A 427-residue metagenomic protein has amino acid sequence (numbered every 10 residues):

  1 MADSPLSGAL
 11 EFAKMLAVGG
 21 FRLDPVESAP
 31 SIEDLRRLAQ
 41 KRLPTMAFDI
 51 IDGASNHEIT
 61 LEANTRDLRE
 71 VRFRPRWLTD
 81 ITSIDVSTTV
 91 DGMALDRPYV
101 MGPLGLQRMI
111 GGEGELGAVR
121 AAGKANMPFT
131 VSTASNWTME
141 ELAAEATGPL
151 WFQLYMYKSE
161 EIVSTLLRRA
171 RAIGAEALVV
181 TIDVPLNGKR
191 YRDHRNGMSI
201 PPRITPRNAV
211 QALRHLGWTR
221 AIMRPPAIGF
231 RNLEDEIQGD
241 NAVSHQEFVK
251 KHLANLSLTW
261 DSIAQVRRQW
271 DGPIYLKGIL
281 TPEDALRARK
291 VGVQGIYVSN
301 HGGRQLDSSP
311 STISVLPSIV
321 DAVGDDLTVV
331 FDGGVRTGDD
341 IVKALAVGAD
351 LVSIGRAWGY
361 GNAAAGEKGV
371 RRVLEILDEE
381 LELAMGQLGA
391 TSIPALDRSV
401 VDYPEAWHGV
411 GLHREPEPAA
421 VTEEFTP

Functional and structural regions predicted by a protein language model:
A2-G92, P201-L258, P394-P427: An N-cap/entry alpha-helix motif that binds or orients negatively charged groups
P44, G324, A365-G366: Glycine-centered helix-coil hinge/cap
N64, S308-I319, N362-E382: C-terminal helical cap(s) of enzyme catalytic domains, especially alpha/beta-barrels
L95-A134, M139: Glycine-rich active-site/cofactor-binding loop and its immediate structural neighborhood
L106, R120, E141, E145 (+2 more regions): Alpha/beta enzyme core
K124-E145, P149-V163: A gly/proline- and charged-residue-enriched helix-loop-helix capping module
K343-V370, Y403, W407, A420-F425: A compact, surface-exposed functional segment
D350, E367-A395, V401-P404: Internal helix-turn-beta structural module
